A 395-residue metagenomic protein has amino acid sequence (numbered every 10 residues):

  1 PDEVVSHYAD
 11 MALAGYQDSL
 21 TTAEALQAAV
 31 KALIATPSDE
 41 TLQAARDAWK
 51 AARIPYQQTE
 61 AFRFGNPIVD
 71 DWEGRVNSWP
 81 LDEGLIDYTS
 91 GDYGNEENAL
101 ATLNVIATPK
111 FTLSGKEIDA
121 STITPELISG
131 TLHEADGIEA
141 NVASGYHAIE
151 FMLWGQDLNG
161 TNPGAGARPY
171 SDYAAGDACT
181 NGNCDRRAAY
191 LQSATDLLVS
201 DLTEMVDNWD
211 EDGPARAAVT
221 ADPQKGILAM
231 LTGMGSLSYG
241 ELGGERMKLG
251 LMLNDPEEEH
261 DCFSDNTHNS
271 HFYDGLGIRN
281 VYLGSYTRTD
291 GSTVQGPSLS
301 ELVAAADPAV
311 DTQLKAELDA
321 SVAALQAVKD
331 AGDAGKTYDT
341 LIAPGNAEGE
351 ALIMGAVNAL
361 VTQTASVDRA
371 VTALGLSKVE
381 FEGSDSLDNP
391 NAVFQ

Functional and structural regions predicted by a protein language model:
P1-Q395: Mature extracytoplasmic or organellar-lumen-exposed domains after removal of signal/transit peptides
